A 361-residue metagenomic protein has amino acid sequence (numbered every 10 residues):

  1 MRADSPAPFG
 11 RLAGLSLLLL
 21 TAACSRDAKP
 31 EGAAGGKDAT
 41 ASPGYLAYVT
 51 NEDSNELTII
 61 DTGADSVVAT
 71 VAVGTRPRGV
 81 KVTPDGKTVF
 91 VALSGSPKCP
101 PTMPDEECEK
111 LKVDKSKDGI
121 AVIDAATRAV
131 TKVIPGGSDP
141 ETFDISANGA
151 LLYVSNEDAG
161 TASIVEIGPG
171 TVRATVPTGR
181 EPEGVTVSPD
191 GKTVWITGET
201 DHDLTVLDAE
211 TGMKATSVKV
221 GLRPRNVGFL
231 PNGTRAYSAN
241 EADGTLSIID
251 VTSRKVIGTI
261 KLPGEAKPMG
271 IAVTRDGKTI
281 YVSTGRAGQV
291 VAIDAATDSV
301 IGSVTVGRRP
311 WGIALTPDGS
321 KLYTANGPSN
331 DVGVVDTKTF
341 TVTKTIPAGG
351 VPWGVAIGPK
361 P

Functional and structural regions predicted by a protein language model:
M1-A13: Bacterial N-terminal signal peptides that target proteins for export
S5-P6, T21-C24: Coiled-coil-like amphipathic alpha-helices with heptad-repeat character
A13-A22: Bacterial N-terminal signal peptides
C24-P361: Predominantly soluble domains enriched in secretory-pathway, periplasmic, or organellar proteins
